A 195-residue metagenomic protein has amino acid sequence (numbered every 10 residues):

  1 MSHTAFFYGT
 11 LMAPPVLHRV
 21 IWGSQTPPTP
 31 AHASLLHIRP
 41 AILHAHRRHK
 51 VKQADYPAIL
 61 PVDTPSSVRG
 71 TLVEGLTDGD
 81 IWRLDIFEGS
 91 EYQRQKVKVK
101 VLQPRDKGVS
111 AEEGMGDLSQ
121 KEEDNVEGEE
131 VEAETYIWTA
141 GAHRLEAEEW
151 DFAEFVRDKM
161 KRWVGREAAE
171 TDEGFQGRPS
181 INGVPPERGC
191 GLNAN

Functional and structural regions predicted by a protein language model:
M1-N195: Glycine-aromatic micro-motifs
